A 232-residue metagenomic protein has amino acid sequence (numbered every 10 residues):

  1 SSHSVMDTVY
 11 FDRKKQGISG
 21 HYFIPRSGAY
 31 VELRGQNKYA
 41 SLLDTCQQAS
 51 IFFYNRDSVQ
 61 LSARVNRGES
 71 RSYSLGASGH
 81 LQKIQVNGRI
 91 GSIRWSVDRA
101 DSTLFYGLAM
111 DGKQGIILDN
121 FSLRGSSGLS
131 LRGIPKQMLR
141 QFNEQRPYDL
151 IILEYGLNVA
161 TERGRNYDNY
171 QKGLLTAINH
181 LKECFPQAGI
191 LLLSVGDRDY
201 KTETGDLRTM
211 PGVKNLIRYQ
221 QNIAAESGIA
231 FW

Functional and structural regions predicted by a protein language model:
S1-S2: Membrane-embedded segments
V5-R13: A recognition module on extended beta-rich or small alphabeta surfaces enriched in W/G with H and D/E
H21-S50, Y54-S70, D101, D111-W232: Alpha-helical cap/lid subdomain in secreted, periplasmic, or secretory-pathway luminal O-acyl-processing enzymes
C46-Q48, L81-K83, S92: Intrinsic-disorder/low-complexity, polar/charged segments enriched in Ser/Thr/Lys/Arg/Asp/Glu/Gln
S70-R89: Extracellular carbohydrate recognition and processing domains and analogous Trp-centered ligand-binding platforms
R94-D101: Short beta-strand-plus-loop segments that form exposed binding edges in beta-rich domains
